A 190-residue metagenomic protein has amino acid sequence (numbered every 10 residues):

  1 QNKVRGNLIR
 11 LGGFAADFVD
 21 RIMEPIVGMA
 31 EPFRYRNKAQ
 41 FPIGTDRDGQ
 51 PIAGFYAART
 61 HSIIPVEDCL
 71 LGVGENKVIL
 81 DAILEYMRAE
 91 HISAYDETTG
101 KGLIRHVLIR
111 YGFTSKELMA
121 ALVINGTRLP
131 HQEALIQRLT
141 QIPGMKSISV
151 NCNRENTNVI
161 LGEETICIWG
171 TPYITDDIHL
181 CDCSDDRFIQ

Functional and structural regions predicted by a protein language model:
Q1-Q190: Accessory RNA-recognition modules of RNA-modification enzymes
